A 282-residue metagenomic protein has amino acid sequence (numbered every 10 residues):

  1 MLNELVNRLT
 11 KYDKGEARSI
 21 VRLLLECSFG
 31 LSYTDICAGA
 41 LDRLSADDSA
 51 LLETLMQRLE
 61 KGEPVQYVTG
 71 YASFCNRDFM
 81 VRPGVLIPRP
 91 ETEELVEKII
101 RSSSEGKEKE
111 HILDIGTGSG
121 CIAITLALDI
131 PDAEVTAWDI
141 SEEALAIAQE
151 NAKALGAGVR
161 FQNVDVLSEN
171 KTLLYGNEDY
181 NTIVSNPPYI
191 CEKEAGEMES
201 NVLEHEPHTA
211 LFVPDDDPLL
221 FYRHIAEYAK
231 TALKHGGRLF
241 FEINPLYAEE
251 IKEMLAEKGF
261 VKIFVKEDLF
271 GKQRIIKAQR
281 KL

Functional and structural regions predicted by a protein language model:
M1-C37, L41-L44: Non-catalytic accessory regions of SAM-dependent methyltransferases
L9, S103, A152, A229 (+1 more regions): Conserved hydrophobic residues forming the short capping helix/wall of the S-adenosyl-L-methionine
E26-S102: Conserved AdoMet
Q66, I190-K193, L246: Active-site beta-alpha loop architecture of Rossmann-like, nucleotide-cofactor-dependent enzymes
D78, E134, G158-R160, V261-F264: Conserved beta-strand segments of alpha/beta enzyme cores
E91-E197, H224: Conserved SAM/SAH cofactor-binding pocket of Class I
Y189-L220: Mobile active-site "lid"/loop adjacent to the S-adenosyl-L-methionine
D215-Q279: Conserved Class I SAM-dependent methyltransferase catalytic core
